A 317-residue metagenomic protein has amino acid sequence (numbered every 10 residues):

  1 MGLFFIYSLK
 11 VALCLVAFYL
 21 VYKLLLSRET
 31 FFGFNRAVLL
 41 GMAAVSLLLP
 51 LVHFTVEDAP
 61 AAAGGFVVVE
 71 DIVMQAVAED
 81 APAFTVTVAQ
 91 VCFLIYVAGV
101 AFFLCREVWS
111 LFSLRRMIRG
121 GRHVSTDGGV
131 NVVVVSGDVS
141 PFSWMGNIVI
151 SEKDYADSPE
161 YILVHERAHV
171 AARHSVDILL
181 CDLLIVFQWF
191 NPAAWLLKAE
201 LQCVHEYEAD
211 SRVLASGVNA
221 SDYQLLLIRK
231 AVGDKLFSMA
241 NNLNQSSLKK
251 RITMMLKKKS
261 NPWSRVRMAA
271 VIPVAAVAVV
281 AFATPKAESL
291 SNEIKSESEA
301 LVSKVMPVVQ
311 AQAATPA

Functional and structural regions predicted by a protein language model:
G2-A287: Membrane-embedded and juxtamembrane structural elements of multi-pass membrane proteins
V280-A317: Short linear regulatory motifs and low-complexity interaction segments
